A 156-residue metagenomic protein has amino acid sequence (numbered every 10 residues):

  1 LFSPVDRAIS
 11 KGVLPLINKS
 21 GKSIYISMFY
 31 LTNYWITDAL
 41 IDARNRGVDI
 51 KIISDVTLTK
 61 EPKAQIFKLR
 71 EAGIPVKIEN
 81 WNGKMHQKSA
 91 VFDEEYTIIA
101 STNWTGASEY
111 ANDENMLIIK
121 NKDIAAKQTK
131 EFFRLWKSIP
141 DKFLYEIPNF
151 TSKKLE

Functional and structural regions predicted by a protein language model:
L1-P4: Active-site cores of enzymes that catalyze phosphoryl transfer or operate on phosphate-rich substrates
D6, S10, S23, W35-E156: PLD/PLD-like phosphodiesterase catalytic module centered on the HKD motif
G12, L16-K22: Secondary-structure "cap/kink" motif recognition
I26-N33: Short, glycine-rich nucleotide/cofactor-binding loops
